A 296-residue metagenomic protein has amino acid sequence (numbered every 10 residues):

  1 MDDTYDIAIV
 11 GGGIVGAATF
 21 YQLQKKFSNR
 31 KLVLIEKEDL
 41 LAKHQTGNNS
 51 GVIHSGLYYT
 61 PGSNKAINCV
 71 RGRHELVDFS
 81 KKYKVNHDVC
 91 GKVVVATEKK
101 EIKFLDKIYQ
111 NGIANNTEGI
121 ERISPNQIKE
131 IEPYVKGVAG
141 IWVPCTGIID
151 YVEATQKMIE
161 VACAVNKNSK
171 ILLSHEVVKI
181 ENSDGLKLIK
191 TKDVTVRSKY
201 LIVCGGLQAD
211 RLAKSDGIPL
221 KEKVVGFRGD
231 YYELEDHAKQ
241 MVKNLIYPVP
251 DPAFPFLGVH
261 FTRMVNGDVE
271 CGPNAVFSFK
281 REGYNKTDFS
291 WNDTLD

Functional and structural regions predicted by a protein language model:
D2-V15, V33: Beta1/beta-strand and adjacent pyrophosphate-binding region of the FAD-binding site in flavoprotein oxidoreductases
G11, S55, C204-G205: Short, well-ordered coil/turn residues at beta-beta hairpins and beta-strand->alpha-helix junctions within
V15, L40, Q208: Conserved Rossmann-like nucleotide-cofactor binding loop
A18, I180-N292: Flavin-dependent oxidoreductases
F20, Q24, V161: Gly/Ala-rich phosphate-binding loop of Rossmann-like dinucleotide-binding domains, activating on the conserved
Q24-N48: Glycine-rich FAD pyrophosphate-binding loop
G51-Q127, G137, G258-V259, D268 (+1 more regions): Dinucleotide-binding Rossmann-like beta1-alpha1 core, especially the glycine-rich loop that anchors the ADP
I141-Y200, C204, Q208-R211: Helical element adjacent to the flavin cofactor pocket in flavoenzyme catalytic cores
